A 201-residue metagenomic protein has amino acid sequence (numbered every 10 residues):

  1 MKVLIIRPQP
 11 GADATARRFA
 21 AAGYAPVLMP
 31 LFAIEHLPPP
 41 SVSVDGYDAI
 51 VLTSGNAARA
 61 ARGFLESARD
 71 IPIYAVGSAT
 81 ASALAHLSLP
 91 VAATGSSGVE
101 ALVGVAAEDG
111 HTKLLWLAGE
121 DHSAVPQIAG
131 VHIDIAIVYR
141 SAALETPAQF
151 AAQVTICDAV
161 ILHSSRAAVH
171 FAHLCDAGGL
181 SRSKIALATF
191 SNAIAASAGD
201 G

Functional and structural regions predicted by a protein language model:
M1-G201: Signature of uroporphyrinogen-III synthase
